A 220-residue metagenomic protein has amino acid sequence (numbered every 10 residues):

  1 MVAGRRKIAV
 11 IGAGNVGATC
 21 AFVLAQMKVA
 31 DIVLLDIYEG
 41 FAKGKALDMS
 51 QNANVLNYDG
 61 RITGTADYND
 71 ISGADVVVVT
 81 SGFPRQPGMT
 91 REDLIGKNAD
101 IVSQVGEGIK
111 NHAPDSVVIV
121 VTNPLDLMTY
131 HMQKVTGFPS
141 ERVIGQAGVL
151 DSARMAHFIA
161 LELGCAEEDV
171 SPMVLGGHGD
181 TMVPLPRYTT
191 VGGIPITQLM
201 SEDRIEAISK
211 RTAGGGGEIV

Functional and structural regions predicted by a protein language model:
A13-G14: Glycine-rich Rossmann-fold phosphate-binding loop(s) that bind the pyrophosphate of adenine dinucleotide cofactors
G17-A18: N-terminal Rossmann-fold NAD(P) dinucleotide-binding loop
Q26-D31, G137-P139: Conserved S-adenosyl-L-methionine
L35-A74: Conserved N-terminal Rossmann-fold NAD(P) cofactor-binding segment
S81-F83: Conserved NAD(P)H cofactor-binding loop of Rossmann-fold oxidoreductase domains
T90-A156: Rossmann-like NAD(P)(H) cofactor-binding subdomain of soluble oxidoreductases
T136-R142, D151-V220: C-terminal substrate-binding/catalytic lobe of Rossmann-fold NAD(P)-dependent dehydrogenases
